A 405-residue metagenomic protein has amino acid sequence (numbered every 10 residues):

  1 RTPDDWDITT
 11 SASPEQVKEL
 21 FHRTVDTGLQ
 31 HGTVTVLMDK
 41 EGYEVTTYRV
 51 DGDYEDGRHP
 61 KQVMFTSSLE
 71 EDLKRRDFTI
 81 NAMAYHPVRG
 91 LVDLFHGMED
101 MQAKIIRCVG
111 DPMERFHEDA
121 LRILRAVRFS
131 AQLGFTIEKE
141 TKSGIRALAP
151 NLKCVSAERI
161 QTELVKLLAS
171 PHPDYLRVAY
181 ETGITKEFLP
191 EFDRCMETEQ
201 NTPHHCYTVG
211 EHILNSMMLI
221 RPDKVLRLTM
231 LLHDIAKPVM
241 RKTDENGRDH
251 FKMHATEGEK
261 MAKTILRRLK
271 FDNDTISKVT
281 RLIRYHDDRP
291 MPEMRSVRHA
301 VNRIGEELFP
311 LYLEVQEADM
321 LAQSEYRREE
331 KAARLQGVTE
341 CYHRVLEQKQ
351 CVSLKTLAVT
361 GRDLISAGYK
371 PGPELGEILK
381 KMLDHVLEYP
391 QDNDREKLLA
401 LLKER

Functional and structural regions predicted by a protein language model:
R1-R405: Catalytic cores of the polymerase beta-like nucleotidyltransferase superfamily and closely associated nucleotide
